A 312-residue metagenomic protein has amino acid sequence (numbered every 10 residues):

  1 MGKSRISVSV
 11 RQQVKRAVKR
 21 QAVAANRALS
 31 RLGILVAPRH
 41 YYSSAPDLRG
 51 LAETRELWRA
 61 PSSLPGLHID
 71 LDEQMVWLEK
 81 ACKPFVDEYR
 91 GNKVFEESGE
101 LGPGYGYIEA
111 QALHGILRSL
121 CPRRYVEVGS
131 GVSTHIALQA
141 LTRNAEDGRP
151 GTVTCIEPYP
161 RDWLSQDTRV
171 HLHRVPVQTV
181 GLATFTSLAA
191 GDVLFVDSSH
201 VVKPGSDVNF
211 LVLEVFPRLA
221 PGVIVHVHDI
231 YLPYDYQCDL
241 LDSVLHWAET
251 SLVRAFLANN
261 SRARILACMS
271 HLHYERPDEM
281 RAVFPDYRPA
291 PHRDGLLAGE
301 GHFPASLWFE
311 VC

Functional and structural regions predicted by a protein language model:
G2-H226, I230-C312: A short alpha-helical cap/connector motif
